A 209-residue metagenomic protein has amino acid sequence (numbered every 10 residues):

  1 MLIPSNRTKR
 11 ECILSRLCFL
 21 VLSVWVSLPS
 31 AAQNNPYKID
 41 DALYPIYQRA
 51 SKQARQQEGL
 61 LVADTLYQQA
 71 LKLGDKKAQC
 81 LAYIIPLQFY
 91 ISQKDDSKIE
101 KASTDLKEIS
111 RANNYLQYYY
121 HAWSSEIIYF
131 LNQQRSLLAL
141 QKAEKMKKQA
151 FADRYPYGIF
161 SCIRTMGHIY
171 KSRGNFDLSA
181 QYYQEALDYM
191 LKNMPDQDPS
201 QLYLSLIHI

Functional and structural regions predicted by a protein language model:
Y37, K77, Q117, Y157 (+1 more regions): Residue signature of alpha-solenoid helical repeat architecture, marking inter-repeat boundaries and helix-start
D41, L81, H121-A122, S161 (+1 more regions): Residue register of alpha-helical TPR repeats
D64-L71, T104-R111, E144-F151, Q184-P195: Amphipathic alpha-helical segments of tetratricopeptide repeats
I207-I209: Conserved small/polar residues in nucleotide/adenosyl-binding loops
